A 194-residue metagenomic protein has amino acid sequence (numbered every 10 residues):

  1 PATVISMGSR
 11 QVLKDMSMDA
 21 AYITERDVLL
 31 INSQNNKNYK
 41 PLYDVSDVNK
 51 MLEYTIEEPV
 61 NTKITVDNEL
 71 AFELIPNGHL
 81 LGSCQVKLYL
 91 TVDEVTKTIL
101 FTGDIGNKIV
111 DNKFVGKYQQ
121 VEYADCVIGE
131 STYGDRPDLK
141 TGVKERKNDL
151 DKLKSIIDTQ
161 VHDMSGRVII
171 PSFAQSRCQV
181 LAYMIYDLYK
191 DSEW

Functional and structural regions predicted by a protein language model:
P1-D163, R167-V180, Y186-D191: His/Asp/Glu-rich metal-coordinating catalytic cores of metallo-dependent phosphodiesterases/hydrolases acting on
